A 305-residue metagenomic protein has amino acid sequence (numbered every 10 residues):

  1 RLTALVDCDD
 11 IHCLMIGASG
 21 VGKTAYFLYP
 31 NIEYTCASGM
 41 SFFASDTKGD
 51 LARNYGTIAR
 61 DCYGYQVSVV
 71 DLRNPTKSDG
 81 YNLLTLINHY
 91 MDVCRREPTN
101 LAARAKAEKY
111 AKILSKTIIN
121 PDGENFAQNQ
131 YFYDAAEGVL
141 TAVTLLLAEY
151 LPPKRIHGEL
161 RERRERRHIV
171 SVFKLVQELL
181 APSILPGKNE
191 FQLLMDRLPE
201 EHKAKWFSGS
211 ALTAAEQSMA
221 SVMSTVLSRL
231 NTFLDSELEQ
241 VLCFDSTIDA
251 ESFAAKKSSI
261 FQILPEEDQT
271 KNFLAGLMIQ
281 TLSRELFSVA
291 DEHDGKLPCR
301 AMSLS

Functional and structural regions predicted by a protein language model:
A4-S305: P-loop NTPase motor domains
